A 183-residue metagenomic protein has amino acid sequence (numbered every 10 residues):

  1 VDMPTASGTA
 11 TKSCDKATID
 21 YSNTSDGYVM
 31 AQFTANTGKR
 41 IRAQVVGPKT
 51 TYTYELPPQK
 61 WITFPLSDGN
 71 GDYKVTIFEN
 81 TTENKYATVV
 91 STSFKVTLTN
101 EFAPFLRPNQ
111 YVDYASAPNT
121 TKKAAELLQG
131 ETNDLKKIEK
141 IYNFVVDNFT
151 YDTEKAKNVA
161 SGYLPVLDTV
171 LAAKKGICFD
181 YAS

Functional and structural regions predicted by a protein language model:
V1-L135: N-terminal accessory/pre-domain segments preceding catalytic cores
P108-A173: Secondary-structure boundary elements
G176: Active-site-proximal helix/loop microenvironment of the serine DD-peptidase/beta-lactamase transpeptidase fold
D180-S183: Hydrophobic/aromatic-rich core segments of domains that either
